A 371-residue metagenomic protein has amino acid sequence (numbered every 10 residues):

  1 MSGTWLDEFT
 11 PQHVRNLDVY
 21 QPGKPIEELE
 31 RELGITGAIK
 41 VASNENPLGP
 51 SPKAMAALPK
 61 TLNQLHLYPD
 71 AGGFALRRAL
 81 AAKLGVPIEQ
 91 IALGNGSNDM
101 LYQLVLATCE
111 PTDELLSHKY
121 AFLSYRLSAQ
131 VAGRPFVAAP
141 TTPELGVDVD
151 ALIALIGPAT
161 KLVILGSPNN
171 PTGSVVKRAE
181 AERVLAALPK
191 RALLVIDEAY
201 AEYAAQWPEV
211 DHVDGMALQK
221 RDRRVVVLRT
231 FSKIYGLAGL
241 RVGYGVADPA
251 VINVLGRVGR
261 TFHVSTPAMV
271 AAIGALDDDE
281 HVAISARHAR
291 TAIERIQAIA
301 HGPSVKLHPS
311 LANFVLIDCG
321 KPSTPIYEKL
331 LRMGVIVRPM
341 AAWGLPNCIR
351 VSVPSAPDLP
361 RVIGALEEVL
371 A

Functional and structural regions predicted by a protein language model:
S2-G96, Q103: N-terminal small-domain helix-loop-helix segment of the aminotransferase-like
G37, P87-I91, T112-E114, A159 (+4 more regions): Short acidic capping loops at alpha-helix termini that bridge into adjacent secondary structure
A107-L165: PLP-dependent aminotransferase-like
Q130, V147-P158, P171-L194, E198-I234: Active-site pre-lysine segment of PLP-dependent enzymes
P143, R290, E294, A300-M333 (+1 more regions): Conserved PLP-binding catalytic core of the aspartate aminotransferase-like
R224-H301, V305-H308: PLP-dependent aminotransferase class I/II
K329-M333, R338, A342-A371: PLP-dependent enzyme catalytic core of the Aspartate aminotransferase-like
